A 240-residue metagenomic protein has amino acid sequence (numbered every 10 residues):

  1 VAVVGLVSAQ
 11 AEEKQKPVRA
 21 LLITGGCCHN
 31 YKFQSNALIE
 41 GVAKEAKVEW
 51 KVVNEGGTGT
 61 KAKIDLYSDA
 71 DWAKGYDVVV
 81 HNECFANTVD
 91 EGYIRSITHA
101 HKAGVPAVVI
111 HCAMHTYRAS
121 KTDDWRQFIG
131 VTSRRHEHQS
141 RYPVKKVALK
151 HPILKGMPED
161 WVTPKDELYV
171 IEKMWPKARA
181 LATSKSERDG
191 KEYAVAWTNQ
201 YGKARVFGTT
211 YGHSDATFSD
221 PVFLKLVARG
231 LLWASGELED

Functional and structural regions predicted by a protein language model:
V1-G5: Bacterial N-terminal signal peptides
L6-Q10: Sec/Tat signal peptide C-region and signal peptidase I cleavage site
A11-V18, K44-E45, K74, R188-Y193 (+1 more regions): Extracellular ligand-binding/catalytic regions of CAZymes and related secreted enzymes and adhesion modules
E13, R19-I23, N30-V109, A113-H115: Helical hinge/lid and interdomain linker segments adjacent to catalytic or ligand-binding clefts that mediate domain
G25-C28, Q139-R141, G212-D220: Active-site rim elements
A43, E49-K51, I64, R134-V206: Catalytic beta-strand/loop cores that center a nucleophilic Ser/Cys/Thr and support acyl-enzyme chemistry
A86-G156: A glycine-rich, often tryptophan-bearing local segment used as a flexible ligand/cofactor-contacting loop or short
D124-V131, V162-E167, I171-A178, V222-E239: Oxidoreductase and adenylate-handling cofactor-binding alpha/beta cores
